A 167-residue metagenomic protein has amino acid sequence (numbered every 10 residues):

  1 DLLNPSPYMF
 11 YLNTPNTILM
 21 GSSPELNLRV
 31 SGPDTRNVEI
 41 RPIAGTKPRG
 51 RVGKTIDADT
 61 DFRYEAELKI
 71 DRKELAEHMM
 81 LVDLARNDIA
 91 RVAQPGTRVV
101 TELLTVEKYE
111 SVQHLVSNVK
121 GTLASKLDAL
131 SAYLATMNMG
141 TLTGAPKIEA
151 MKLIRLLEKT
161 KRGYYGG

Functional and structural regions predicted by a protein language model:
D1-G166: Extended alpha-helical targeting/anchoring segments, especially N-terminal organellar/secretory targeting helices
